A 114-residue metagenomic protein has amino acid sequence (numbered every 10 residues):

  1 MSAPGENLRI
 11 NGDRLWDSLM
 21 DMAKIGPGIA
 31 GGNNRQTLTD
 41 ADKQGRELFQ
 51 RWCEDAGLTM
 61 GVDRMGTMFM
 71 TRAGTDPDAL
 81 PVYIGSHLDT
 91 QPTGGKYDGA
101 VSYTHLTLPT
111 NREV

Functional and structural regions predicted by a protein language model:
S2-T39: N-terminal capping segment at the start of a domain
G28-A73: A non-catalytic alpha/beta surface segment that caps or lines the substrate-entry region of metallo-dependent hydrolase
Q50-E54, F69-Y103: Active-site metal-coordination/substrate-binding segment of hydrolases, especially metallo-dependent peptidases
T104-T110: Conserved small/polar residues in nucleotide/adenosyl-binding loops
